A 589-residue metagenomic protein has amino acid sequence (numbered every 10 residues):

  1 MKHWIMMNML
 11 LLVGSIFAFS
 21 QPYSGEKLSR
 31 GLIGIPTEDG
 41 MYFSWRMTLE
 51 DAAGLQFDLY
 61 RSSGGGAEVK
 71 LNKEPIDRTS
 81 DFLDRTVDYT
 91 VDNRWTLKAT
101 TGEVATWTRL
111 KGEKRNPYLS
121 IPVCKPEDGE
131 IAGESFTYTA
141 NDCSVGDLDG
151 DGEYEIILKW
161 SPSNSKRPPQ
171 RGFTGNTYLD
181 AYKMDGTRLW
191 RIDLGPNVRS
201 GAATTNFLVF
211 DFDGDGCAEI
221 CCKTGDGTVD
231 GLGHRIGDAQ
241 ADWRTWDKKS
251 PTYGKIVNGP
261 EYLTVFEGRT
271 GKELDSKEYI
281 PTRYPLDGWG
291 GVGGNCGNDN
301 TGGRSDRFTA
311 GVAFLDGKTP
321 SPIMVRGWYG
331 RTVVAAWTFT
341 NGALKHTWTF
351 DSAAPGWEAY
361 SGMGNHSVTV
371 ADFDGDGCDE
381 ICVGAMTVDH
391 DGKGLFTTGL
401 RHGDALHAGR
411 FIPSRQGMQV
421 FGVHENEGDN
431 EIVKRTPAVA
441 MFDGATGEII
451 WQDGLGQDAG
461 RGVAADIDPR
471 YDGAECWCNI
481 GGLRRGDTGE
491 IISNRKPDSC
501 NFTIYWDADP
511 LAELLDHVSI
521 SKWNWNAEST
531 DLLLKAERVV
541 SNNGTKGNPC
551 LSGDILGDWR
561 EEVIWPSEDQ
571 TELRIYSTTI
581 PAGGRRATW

Functional and structural regions predicted by a protein language model:
M1-W4: Positively charged n-region of N-terminal signal peptides that target proteins for export
M6-S15: Bacterial N-terminal signal peptides
A18-S24: Boundary at the C-terminal end of the N-terminal hydrophobic targeting segment
G25-S29, M47-A52, K70-T79, L83-W589: Beta-propeller-forming repeat regions
R30, D39-F43: Structural beta-strand segments of beta-rich domains
G34, F43-S44, L97: Long terminal accessory regions outside catalytic cores
P36-T37, D58-G66, T96: Short beta-strand segments and strand-loop junctions that repeat across beta-rich extracellular domains
T48-S62: Solvent-exposed loop/turn segments flanking beta-strands in beta-repeat/beta-sandwich domains
